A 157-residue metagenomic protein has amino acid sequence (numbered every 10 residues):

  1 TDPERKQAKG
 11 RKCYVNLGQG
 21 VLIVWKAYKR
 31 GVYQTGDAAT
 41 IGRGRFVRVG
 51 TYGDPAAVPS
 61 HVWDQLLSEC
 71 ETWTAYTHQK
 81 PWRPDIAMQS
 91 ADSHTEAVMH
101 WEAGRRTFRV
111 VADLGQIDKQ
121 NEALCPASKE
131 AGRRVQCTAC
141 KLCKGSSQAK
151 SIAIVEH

Functional and structural regions predicted by a protein language model:
T1-H157: Class I S-adenosyl-L-methionine
